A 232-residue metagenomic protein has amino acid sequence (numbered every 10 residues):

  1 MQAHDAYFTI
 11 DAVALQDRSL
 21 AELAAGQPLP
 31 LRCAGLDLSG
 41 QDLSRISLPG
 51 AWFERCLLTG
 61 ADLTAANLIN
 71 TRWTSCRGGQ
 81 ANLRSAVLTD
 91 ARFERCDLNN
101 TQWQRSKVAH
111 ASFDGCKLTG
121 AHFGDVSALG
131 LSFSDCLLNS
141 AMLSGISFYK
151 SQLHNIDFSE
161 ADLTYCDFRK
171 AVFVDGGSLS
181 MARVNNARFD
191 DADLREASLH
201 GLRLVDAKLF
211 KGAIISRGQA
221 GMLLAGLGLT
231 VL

Functional and structural regions predicted by a protein language model:
Q2-L232: Tandem repeat scaffolds
